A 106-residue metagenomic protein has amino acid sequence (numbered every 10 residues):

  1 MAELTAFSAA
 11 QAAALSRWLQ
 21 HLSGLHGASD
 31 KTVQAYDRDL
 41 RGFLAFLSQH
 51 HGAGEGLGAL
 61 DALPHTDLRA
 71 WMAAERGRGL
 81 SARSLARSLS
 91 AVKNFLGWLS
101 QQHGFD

Functional and structural regions predicted by a protein language model:
A2-T5, L15-K31, D37, R41-D106: N-terminal core-binding DNA-recognition domain of tyrosine recombinases/integrases
